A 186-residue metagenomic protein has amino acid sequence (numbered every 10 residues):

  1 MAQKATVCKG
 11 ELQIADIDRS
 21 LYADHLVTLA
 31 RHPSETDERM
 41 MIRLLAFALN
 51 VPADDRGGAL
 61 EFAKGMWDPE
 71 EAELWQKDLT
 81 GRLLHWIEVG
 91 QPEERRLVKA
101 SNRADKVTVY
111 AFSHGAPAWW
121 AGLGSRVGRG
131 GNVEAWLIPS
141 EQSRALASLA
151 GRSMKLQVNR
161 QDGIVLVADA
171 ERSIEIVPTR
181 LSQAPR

Functional and structural regions predicted by a protein language model:
G10-L12, L74, G163-A168: Short polybasic amphipathic segments
D18-M66: Acidic-basic catalytic patches of nuclease active cores, encompassing PD-(D/E)XK and other metal-cofactor nuclease
L74-Q76, G81-L97: Conserved catalytic cores of phosphodiester-cleaving nucleases, focusing on short active-site segments
W86-E88, K106-A111, E134-L137: Short hydrophobic alpha-helical runs that function as membrane-insertion/retention elements
R96-A100, G122-L123: A short acidic, amphipathic alpha-helical/loop segment
F112-A116: Short beta-alpha junction loops
W119-S173, P178-T179: Domain-level recognition of nuclease-like catalytic cores that cleave nucleotide substrates
